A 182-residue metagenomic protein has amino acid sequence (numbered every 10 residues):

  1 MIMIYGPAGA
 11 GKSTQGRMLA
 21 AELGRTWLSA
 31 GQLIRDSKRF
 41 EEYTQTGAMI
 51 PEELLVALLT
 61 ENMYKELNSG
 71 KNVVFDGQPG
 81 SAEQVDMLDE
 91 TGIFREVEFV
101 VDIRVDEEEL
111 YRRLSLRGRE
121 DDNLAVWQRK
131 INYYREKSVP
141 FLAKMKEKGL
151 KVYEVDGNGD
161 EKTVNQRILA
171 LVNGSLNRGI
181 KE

Functional and structural regions predicted by a protein language model:
M1-E182: Glycine-rich phosphate-binding loop of ATP-dependent small-molecule kinases
